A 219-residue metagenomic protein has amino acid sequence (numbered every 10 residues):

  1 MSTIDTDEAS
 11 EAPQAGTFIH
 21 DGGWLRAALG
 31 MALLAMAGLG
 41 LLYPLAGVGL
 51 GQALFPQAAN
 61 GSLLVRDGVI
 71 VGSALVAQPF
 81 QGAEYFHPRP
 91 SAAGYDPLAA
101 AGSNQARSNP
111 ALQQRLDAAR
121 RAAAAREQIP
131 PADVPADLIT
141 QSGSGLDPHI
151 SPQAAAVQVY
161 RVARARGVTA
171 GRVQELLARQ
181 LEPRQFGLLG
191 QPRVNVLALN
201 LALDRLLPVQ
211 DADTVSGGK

Functional and structural regions predicted by a protein language model:
S2-G23, M31, A35, G40 (+5 more regions): Flexible, solvent-exposed loop/hinge segments and secondary-structure transition points
A28-L33, L199: N-terminal signal-anchor/first transmembrane alpha helix
R161-K219: Extracytoplasmic/periplasmic C-terminal soluble domains
